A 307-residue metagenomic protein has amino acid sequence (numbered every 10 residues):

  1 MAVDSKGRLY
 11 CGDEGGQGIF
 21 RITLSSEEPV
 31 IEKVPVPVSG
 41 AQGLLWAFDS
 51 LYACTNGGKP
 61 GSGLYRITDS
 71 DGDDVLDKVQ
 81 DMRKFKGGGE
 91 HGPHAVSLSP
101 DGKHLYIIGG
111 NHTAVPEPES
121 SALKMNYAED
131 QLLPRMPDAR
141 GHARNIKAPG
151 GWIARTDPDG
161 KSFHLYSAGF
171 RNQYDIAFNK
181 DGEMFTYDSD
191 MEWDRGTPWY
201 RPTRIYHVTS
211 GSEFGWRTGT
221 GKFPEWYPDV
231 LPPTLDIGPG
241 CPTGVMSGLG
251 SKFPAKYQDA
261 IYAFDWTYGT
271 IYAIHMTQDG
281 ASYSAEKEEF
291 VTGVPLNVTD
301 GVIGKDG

Functional and structural regions predicted by a protein language model:
M1-G307: Beta-propeller domains with acidic blade repeats across secreted/periplasmic ectodomains and cytosolic WD/CNH propellers
